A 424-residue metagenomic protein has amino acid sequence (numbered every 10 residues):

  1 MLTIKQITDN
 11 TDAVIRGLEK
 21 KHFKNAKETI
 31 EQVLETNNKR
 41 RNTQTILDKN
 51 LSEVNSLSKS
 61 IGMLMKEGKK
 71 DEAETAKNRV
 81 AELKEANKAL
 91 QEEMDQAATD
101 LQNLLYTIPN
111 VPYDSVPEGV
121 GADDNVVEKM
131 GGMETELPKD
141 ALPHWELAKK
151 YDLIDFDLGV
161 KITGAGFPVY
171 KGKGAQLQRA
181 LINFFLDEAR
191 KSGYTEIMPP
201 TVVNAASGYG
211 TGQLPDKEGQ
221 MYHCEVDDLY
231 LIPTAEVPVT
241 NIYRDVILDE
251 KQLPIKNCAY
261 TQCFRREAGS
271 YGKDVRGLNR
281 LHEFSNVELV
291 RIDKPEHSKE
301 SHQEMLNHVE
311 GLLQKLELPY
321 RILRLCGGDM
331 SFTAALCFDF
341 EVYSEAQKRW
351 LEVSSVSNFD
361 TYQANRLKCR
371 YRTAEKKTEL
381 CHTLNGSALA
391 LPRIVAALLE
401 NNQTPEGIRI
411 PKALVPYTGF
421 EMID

Functional and structural regions predicted by a protein language model:
M1-T135, L153, D157: N-terminal alpha-helical targeting/anchoring segments
K27, K129-D424: TRNA-recognition modules of translation machinery and tRNA-sensing kinases, especially anticodon-binding
